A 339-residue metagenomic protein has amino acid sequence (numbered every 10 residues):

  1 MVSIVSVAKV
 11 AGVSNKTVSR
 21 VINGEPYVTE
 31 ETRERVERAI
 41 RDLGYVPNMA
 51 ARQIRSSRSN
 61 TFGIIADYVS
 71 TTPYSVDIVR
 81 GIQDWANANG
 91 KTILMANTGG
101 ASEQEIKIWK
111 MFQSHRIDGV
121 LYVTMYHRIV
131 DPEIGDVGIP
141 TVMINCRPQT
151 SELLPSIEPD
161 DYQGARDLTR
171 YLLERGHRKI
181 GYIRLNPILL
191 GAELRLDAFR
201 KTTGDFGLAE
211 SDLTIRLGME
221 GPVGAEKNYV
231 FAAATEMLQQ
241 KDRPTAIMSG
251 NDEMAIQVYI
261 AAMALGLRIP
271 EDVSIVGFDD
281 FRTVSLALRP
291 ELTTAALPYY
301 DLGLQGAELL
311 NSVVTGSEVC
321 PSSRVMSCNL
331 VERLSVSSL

Functional and structural regions predicted by a protein language model:
M1-N60: N-terminal helix-turn-helix DNA-binding module of bacterial transcription factors
T17-R20, I54-S70, Y171, K179-N186: Short beta-strand segments enriched in small/hydrophobic residues
V46-M111, R116: Amphipathic helical "hinge" segments at domain boundaries
M49, D67-V76, M95-E103, C146 (+6 more regions): Hinge/beta->alpha junction and helix N-cap segments in small-molecule ligand-binding domains
I65, R116-T124, G181-R184, K241-N251 (+1 more regions): Periplasmic-binding protein-like
V123-R166, E253, D279-L292: Flexible loop/hinge segments that line or gate small-molecule binding clefts
R178-K179, E210-T214, I269-I275: Short acidic capping loops at alpha-helix termini that bridge into adjacent secondary structure
A234-L339: Flexible loop/turn connectors
